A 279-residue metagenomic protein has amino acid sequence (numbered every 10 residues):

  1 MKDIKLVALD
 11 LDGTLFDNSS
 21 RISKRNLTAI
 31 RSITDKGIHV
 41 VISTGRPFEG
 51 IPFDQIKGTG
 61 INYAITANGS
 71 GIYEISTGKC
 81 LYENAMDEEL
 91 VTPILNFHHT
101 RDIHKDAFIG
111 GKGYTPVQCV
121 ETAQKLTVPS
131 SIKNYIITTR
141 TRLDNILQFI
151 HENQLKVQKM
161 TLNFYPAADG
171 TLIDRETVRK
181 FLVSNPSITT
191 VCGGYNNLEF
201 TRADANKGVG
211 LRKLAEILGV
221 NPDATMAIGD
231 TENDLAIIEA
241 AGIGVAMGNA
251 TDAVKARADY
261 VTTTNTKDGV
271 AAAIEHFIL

Functional and structural regions predicted by a protein language model:
M1-L6, S23, V183, L198-L279: Mg2+-dependent phosphoryl-transfer enzymes with acidic/Ser/Thr/Gly-rich catalytic loops
K2-I4, G37, I61, D102 (+2 more regions): A general structural motif
D3-S19: Asp-based phosphoryl-transfer active-site loop
G13, R46, G69, D230-T231: Active-site metal-binding loops of divalent metal-dependent hydrolases
I22-I38, E83-L90, L143-L147, D204-E216 (+1 more regions): Short, acidic loop-to-helix structural element flanking the phosphoryl-transfer center in phosphate-processing enzymes
K24-P129: Active-site phosphate-binding/coordination module
K57-G60, N68, S76, S184-P186 (+2 more regions): Short, structured coil segments at secondary-structure junctions
F97, F108-I228: Conserved acidic, metal-coordinating active-site core of Asp-based, Mg2+-dependent phosphoryl-transfer enzymes
